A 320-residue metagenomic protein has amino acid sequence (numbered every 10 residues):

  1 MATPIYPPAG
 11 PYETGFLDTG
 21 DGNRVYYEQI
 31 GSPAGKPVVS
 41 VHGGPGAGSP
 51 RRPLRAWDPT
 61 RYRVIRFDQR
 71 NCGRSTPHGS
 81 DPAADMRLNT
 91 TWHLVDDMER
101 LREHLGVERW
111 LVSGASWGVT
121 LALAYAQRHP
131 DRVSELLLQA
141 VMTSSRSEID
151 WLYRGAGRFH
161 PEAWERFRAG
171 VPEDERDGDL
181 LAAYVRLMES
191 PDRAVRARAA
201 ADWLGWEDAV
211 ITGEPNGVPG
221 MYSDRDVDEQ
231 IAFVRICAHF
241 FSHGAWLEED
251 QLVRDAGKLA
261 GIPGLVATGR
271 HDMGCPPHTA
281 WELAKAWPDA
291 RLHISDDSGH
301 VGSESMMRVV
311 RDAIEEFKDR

Functional and structural regions predicted by a protein language model:
T3-R24, C237: N-terminal cap/lid segment of alpha/beta-hydrolase-fold proteins
D18-H78: Conserved HGGG/HGGXW glycine-rich cap/lid loop of the alpha/beta-hydrolase fold
W92-W110: Conserved acidic catalytic loop of the alpha/beta-hydrolase fold
E108-S147: Conserved hydrolase catalytic core segment
W151, G155-D255, I262: Alpha/beta-hydrolase
L259-A260, V266-T268: Short beta-strand/loop motif that positions the catalytic acidic residue of the alpha/beta-hydrolase fold
M273-T279: Conserved alpha/beta-hydrolase "acid-adjacent" motif
A290-R320: Catalytic active-site module of serine/aspartate enzymes centered on a nucleophile-bearing elbow/loop
